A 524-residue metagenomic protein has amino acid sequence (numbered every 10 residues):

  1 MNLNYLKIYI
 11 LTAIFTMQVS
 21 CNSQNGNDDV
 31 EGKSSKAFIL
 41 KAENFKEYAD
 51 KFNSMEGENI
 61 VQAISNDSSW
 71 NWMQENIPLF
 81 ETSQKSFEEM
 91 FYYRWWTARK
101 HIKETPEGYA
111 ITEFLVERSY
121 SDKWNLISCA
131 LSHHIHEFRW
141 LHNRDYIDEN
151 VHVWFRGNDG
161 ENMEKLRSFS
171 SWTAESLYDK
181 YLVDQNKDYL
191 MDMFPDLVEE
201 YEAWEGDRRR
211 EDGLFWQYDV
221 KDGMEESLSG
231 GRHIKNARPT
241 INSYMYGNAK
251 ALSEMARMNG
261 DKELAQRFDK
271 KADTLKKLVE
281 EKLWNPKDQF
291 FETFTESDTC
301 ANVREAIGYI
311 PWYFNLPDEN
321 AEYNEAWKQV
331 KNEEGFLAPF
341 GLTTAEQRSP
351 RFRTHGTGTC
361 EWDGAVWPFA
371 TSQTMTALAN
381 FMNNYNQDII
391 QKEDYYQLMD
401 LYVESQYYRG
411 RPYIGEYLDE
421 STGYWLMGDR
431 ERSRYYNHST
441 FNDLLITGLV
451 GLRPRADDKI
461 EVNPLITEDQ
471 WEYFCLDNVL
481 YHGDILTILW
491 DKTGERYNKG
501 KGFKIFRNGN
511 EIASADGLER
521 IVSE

Functional and structural regions predicted by a protein language model:
M1-K33: Bacterial Sec-dependent N-terminal signal peptides
D29-D122, L182, K187-Y189, V198-A203 (+5 more regions): Acidic/polar, glycine-enriched structural segments that form the non-catalytic walls/loops of the carbohydrate-binding
F38-A49, N66, W124-V220, M224-E226 (+6 more regions): Aromatic-rich carbohydrate-recognition surfaces in CAZymes
L79-F91, I102-E107, W124, F138-H152 (+5 more regions): Structural helix-adjacent loops and short alpha-helical linkers that scaffold large soluble proteins
S86-K123, W140-M163, G206-A237, K277-V366 (+4 more regions): Extended glycan-interaction surfaces of carbohydrate-active proteins
N259-T293, N324-I485: Non-catalytic carbohydrate-binding regions of carbohydrate-active enzymes
Q470-F506: Carbohydrate-binding surface patches
